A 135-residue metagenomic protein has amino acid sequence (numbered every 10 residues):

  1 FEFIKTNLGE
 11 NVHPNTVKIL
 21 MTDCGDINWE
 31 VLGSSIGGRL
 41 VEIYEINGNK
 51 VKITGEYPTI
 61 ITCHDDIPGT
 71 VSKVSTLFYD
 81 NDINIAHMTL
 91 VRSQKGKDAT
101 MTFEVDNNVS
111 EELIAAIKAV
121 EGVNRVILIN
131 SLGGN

Functional and structural regions predicted by a protein language model:
F1-N135: A conserved regulatory-domain signal marking ACT and ACT-like small-molecule sensing domains and adjacent regulatory
